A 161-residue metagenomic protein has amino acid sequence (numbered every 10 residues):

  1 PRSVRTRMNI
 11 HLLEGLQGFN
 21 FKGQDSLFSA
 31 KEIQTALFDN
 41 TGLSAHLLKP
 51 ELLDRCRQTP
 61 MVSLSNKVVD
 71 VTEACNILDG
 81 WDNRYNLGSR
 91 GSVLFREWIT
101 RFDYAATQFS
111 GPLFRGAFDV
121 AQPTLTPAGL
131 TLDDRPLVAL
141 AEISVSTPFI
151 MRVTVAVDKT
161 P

Functional and structural regions predicted by a protein language model:
P1-M8, L16, E51, R55: Catalytic nucleotidyl-transfer cores of nucleotide-processing enzymes
L13-Q17, F21: Ser/Thr/Pro-rich, low-complexity mucin-like regions that serve as glycosylated stalks/linkers or repetitive adhesive
N20-P161: Acidic, low-complexity N-terminal propeptides/linkers enriched in Ser/Thr/Asp/Gly that mediate export, maturation
